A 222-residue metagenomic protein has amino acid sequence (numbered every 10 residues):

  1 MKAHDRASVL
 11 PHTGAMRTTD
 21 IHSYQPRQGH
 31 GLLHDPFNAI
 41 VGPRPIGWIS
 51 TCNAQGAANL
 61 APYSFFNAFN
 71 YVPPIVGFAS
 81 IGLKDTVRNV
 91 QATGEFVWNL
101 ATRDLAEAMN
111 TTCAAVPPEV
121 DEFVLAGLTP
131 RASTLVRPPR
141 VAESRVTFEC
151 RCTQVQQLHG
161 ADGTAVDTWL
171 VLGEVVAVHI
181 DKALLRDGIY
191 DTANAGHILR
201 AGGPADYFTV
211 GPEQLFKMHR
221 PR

Functional and structural regions predicted by a protein language model:
H4-R222: Basic, polyanion-binding surface patches
